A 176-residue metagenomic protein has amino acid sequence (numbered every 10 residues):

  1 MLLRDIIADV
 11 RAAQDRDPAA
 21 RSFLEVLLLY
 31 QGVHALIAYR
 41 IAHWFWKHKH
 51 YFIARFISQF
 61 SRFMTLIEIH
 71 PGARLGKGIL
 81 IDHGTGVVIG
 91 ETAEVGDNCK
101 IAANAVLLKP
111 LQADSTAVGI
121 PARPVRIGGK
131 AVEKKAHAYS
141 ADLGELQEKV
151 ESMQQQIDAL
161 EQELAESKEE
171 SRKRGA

Functional and structural regions predicted by a protein language model:
M1-S61, V132-A176: Terminal amphipathic alpha-helical/low-complexity segments used for targeting or macromolecular assembly
F23-L24, T65, L107: Glycine-rich, flexible loop/turn motifs
S61-E68: Short, mixed-charge aromatic SLiMs
E68-L80, G84-T116: Beta-solenoid/beta-rich acyl/carboxylate-transfer cores
D114-A136: Conserved beta-strand-loop-alpha-helix hinge in the C-terminal portion of ABC ATPase nucleotide-binding domains
